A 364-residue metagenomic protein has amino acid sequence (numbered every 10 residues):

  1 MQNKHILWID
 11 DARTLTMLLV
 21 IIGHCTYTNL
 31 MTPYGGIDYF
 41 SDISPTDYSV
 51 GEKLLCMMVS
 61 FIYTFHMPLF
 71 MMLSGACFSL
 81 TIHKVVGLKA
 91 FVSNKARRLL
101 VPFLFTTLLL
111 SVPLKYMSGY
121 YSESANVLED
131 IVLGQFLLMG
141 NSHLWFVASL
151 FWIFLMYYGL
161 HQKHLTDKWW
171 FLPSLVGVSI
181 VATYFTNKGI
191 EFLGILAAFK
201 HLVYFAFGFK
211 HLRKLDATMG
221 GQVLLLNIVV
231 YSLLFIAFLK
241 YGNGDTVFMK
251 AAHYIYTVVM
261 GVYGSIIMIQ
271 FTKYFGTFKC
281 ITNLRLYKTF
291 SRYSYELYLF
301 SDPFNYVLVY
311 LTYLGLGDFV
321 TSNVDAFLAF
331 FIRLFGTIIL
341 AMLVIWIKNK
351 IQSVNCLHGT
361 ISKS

Functional and structural regions predicted by a protein language model:
M1-V178, K288, G315-S364: Membrane-cytosol interface segments of multi-pass membrane proteins, especially ER/Golgi lipid-handling enzymes
I22-C25, L108, L175-K188, I228-N243 (+1 more regions): Aromatic-anchored segments of alpha-helical transmembrane domains
L55-P68, Q135-A148, F185-A206, F238-I267 (+1 more regions): Interfacial loop-to-helix transition and helix-capping segments at the boundaries of transmembrane helices
F78-V85, M156-H164, Y184-T186, F207-A217 (+4 more regions): Structural signal for the C-terminal ends of transmembrane alpha-helices and the immediately following loop
K163-S174, G208-F235: Hydrophobic alpha-helical segments of polytopic membrane proteins
I190-F192, N243-H253, I281-T282, Y306-F331: Extracellular/periplasmic helix-loop-helix junctions in multi-pass membrane proteins
T218-K288, Y293, T312: Alpha-helical transmembrane segments and terminal signal-anchor/GPI-anchor hydrophobic tails, characterized by long
S294-Y306: Hydrophobic alpha-helical membrane segments
